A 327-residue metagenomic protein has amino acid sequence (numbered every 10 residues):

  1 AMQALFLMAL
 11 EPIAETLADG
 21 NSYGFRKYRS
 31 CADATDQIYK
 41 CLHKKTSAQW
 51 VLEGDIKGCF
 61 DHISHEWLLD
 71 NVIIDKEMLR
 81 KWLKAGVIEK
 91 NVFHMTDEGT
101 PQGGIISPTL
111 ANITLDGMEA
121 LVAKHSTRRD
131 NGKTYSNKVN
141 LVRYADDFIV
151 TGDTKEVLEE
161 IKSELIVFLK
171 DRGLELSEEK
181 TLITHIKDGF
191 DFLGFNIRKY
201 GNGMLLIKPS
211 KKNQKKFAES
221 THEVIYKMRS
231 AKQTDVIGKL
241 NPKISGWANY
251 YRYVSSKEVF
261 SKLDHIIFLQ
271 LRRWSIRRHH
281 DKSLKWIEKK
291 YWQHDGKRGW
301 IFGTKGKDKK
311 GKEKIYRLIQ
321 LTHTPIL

Functional and structural regions predicted by a protein language model:
A1, K155-E156, E258: A generic structural signal for alpha-helix starts
A1-L7, C31, T35, Y39: Duplex nucleic acid-engaging cores and interfaces of nucleic-acid transaction enzymes
A4, M8, P12, E66 (+4 more regions): Short, residue-level hotspots on alpha-helical faces of the histone-fold and other alpha-helical interaction modules
M8-G24: Charged boundary/loop elements
G20-N21, R26, D33-G189: Conserved polymerase palm-domain catalytic core
K84, R172-K239, K243-S245: A conserved non-catalytic segment of reverse transcriptases and RNA-directed RNA polymerases corresponding to the late
V224-K285: Right-hand nucleic-acid polymerase module
Q270, S275-L327: Extended C-terminal regions of large enzymes
